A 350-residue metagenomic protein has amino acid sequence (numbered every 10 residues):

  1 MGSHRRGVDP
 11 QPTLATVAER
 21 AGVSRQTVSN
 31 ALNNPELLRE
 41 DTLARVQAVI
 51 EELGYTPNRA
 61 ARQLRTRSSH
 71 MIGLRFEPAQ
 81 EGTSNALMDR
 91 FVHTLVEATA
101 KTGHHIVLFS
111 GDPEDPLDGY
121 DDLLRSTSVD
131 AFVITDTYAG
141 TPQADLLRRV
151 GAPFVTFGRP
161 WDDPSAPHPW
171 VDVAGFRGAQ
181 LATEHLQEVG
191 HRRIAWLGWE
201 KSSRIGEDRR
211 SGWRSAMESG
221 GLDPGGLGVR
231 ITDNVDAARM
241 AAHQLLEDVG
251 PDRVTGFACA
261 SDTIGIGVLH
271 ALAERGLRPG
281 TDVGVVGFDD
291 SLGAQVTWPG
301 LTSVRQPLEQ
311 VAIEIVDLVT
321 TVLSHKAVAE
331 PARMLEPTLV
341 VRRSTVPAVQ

Functional and structural regions predicted by a protein language model:
M1-H70, V349: N-terminal helix-turn-helix DNA-binding module of bacterial transcription factors
R6, E247-Q350: Flexible loop/turn connectors
T27, R67-E81, H185, R193-W199: Short beta-strand segments enriched in small/hydrophobic residues
Y55-G119, A131: Amphipathic helical "hinge" segments at domain boundaries
P78-R90, F109-L117, R159, V171-L181 (+5 more regions): Hinge/beta->alpha junction and helix N-cap segments in small-molecule ligand-binding domains
P116-S128, A238-P251: Short, well-structured alpha-helical segments in soluble
T135-L181, T263, D289-L301: Flexible loop/hinge segments that line or gate small-molecule binding clefts
